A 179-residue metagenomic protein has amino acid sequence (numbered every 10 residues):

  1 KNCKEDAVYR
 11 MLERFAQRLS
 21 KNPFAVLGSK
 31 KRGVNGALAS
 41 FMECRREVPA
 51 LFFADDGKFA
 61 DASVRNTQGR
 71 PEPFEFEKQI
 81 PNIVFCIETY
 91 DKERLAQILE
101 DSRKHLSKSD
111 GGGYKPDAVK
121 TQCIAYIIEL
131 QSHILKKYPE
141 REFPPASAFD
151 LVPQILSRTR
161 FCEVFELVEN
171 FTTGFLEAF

Functional and structural regions predicted by a protein language model:
K1-F179: Cytosolic nucleotide-utilizing catalytic cores of signal-transduction proteins
